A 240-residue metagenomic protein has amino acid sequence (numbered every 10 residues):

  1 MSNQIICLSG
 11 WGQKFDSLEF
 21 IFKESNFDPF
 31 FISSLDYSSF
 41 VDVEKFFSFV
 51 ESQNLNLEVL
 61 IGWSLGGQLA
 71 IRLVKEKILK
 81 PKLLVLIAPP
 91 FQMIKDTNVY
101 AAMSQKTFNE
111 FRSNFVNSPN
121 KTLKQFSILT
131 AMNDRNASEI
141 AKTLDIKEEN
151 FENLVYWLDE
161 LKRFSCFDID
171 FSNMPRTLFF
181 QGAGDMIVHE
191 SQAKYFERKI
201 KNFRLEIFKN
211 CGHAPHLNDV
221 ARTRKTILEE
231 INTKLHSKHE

Functional and structural regions predicted by a protein language model:
M1-V41: Conserved HGGG/HGGXW glycine-rich cap/lid loop of the alpha/beta-hydrolase fold
I6-G10, W63, Q181-G182: The conserved beta1-alpha1 loop
G62-G66, A70: Gly/Ala-rich beta-loop-alpha elbow adjacent to hydrolase catalytic centers
K75, P81-N114, N153-Y156: Flexible "cap/lid" loop of the alpha/beta hydrolase fold
V116-F164: Conserved alpha/beta-hydrolase catalytic His-Asp/Glu region
N173, F179-Q181, D185: Short beta-strand/loop motif that positions the catalytic acidic residue of the alpha/beta-hydrolase fold
M186-Q192: Conserved alpha/beta-hydrolase "acid-adjacent" motif
C211-R224: Catalytic histidine-centered segment of alpha/beta-hydrolase-like enzymes
